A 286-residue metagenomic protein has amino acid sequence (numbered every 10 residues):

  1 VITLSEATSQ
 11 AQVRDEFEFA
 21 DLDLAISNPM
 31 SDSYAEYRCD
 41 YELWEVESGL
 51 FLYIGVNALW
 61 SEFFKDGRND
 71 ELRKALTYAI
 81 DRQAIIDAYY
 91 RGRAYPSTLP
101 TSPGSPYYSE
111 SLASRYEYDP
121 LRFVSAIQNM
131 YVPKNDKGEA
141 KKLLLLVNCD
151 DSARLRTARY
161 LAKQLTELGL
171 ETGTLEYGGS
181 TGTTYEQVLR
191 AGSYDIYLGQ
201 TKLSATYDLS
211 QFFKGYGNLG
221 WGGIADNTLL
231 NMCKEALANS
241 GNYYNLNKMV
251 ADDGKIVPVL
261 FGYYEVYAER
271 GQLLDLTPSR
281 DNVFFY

Functional and structural regions predicted by a protein language model:
T3-W60: Extracellular/periplasmic solute-recognition and catalytic clefts
Q10-L22, Y37-R38, E71, R159-L168 (+1 more regions): Short helices/loops that flank or line small-molecule/ion binding pockets
F17, T166-L219: Periplasmic binding protein-like
S33-E47, A191-S193, T206-G220, E269-L273: Ligand-binding "clamshell"
V46-A75, A79, A88-Y89, G262-Y263: A bilobed periplasmic-binding-protein/Venus flytrap-type ligand-binding module shared by bacterial periplasmic
G67-E167: Append "and occasionally in soluble cytosolic enzymes with long acidic Gly/Pro-rich linkers
K74, I86, G173-T183, S210-Q272: Extracytoplasmic/peripheral linker and loop segments enriched in polar/acidic and small residues with frequent Thr/Pro
E269-Y286: Long beta-strand-rich cores associated with HINT superfamily self-processing modules
